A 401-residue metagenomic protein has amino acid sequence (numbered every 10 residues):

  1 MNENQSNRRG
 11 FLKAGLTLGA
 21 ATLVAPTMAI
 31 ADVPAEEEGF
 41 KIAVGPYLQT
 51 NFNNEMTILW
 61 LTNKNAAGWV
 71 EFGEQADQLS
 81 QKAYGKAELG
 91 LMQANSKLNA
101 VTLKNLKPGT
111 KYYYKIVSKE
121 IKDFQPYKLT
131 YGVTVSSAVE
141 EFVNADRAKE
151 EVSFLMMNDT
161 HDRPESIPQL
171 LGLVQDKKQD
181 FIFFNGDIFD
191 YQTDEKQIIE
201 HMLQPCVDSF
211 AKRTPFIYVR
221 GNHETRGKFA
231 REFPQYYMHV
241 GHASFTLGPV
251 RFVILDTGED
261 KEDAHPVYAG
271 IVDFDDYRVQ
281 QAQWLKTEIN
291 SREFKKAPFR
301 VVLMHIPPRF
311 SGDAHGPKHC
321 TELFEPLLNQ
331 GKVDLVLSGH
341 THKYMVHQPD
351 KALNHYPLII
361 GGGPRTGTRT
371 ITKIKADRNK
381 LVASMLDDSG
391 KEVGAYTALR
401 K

Functional and structural regions predicted by a protein language model:
N2-M156, H161, D176, D377-K401: Acidic, histidine-bearing metal-coordination/catalytic regions of metal-dependent phosphoesterases
T102, K111-N144, K196-F294, L323-K332 (+4 more regions): Extended active-site neighborhood of metal-dependent phosphoesterases/phosphodiesterases
E151-V219, E224: Conserved, compact domain cores that house catalytic/ligand-binding motifs in diverse enzymes and effector modules
M156-N158, I182-G186, F216-N222, V302-M304 (+2 more regions): Active-site neighborhood of phospho(di)ester-bond hydrolases with catalytic His/Asp-centered motifs
G186-D187, L255-D260, H305: Short loop/turn segments at strand-loop or loop-helix junctions that form parts of catalytic or ligand-binding pockets
R292-G312: Short acidic, glycine-rich surface-loop motifs adjacent to enzyme active sites
A314-K318, P349: Substrate-binding cleft/loops of secretory-pathway carbohydrate-active enzymes
